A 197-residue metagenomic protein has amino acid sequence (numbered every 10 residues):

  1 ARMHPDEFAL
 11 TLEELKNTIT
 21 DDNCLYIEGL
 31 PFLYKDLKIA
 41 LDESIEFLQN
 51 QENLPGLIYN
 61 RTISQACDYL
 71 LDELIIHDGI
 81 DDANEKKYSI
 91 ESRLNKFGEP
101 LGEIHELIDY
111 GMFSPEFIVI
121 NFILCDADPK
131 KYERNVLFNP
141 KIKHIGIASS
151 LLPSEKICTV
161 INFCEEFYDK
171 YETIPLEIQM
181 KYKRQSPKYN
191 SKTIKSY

Functional and structural regions predicted by a protein language model:
A1, S196-Y197: Accessible peptide chain termini
A1-F97, R134, P140, H144-I145: Short, well-ordered surface patches within globular domains
L15, I19-D22, P115, P129 (+3 more regions): Residue-level detector of solvent-exposed, low-hydrophobicity positions
T62-K170: A well-ordered secondary-structure block
K156-K195: Low-complexity, Gly/Ser/Thr/Pro-rich intrinsically disordered linker/tail segments
